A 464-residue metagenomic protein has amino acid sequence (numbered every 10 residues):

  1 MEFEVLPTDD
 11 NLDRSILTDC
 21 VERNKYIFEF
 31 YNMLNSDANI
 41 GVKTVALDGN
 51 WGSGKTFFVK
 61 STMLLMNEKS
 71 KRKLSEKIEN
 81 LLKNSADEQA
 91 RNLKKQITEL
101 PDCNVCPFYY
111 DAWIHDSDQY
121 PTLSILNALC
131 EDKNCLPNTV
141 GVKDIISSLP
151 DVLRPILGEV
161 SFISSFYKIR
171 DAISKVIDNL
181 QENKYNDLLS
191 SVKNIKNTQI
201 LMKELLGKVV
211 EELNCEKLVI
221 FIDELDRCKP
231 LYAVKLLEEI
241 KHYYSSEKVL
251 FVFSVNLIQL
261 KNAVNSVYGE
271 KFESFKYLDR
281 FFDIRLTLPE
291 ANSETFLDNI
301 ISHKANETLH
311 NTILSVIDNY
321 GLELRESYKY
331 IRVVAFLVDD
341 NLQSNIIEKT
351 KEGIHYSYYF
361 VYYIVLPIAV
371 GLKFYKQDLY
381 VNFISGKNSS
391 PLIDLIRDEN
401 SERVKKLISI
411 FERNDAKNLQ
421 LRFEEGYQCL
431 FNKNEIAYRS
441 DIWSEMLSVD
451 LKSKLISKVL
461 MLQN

Functional and structural regions predicted by a protein language model:
M1-I97, P107, L123, S444-N464: Walker A/P-loop-proximal flanking segment of P-loop NTPase domains
M1-Y31, D37, F58, M63-M66 (+6 more regions): The catalytic "switch" region of P-loop NTPases
V42-V45, V105-F108, E216-L218, V249-L250: Residue-level recognition of the N-termini of beta-strands and the immediately preceding loop/turn
T56-K208, Y380-N382, R439: P-loop NTPase nucleotide-binding core
T139-R170, D283-F360: Conserved AAA+ ATPase small/helical "lid" subdomain
S315-I317, L324-N464: C-terminal alpha-helical "lid" subdomain
